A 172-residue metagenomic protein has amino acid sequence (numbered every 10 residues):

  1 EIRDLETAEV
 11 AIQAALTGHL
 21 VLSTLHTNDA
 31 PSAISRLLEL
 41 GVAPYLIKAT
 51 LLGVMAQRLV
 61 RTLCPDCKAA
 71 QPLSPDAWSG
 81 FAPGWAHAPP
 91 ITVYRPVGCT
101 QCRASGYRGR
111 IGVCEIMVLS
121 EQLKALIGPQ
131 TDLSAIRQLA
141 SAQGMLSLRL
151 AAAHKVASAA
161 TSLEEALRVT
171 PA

Functional and structural regions predicted by a protein language model:
E1-A172: Short, flexible helix-loop junctions that flank or precede catalytic/ligand sites
